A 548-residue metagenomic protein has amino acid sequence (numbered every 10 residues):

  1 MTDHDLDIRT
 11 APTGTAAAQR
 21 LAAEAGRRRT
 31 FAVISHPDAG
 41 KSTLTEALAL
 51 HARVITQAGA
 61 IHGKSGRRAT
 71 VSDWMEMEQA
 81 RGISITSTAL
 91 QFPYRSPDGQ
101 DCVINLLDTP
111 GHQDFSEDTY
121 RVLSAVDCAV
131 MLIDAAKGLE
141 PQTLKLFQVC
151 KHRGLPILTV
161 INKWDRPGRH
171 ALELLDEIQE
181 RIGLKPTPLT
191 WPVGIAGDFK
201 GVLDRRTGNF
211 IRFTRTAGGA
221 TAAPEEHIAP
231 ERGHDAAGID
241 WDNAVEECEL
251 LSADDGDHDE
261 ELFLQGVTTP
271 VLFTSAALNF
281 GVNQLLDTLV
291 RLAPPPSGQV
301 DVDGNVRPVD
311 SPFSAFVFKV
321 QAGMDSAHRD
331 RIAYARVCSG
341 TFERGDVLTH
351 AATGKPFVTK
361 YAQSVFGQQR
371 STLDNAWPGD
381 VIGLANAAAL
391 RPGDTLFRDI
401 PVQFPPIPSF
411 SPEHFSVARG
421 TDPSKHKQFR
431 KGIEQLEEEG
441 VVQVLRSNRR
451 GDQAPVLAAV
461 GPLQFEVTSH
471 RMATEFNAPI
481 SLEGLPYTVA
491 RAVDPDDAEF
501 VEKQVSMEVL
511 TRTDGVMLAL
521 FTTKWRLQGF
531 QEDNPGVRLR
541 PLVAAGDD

Functional and structural regions predicted by a protein language model:
M1-D548: Structural and coupling elements of P-loop NTPases
